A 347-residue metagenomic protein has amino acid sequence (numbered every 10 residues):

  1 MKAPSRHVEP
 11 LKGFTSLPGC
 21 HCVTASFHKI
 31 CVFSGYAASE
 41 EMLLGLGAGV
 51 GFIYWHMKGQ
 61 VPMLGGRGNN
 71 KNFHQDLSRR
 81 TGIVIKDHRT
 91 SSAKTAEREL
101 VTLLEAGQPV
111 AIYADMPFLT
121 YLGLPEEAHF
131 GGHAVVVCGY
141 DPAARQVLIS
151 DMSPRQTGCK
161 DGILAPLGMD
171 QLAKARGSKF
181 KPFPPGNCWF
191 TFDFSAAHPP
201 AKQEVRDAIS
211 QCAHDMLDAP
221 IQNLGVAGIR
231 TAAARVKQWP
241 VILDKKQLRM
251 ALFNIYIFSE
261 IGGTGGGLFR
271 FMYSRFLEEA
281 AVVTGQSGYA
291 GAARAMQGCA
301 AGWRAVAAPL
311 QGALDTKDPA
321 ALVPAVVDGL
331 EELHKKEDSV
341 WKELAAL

Functional and structural regions predicted by a protein language model:
K2-A38, A48-F194: Conserved active-site-adjacent core of cysteine acyl-enzyme catalytic domains
L17, L64, D87, G162 (+6 more regions): Charge-dense, low-complexity intrinsically disordered segments
S26, N72-D76, T95, E99 (+6 more regions): Exposed alpha-helical structural elements
V32-E41, L277-T284: Short helix-capping/linker segments at secondary-structure and domain boundaries
F33, G45, R80, L103 (+5 more regions): Residues that form generic nucleotide/phosphate-binding pockets
G45-V50, L243-K246: Short alpha-helical hairpin
P142-T264: Noncatalytic regulatory segments and standalone regulatory/sensor domains
L252-L347: Charged, long alpha-helical assembly modules
